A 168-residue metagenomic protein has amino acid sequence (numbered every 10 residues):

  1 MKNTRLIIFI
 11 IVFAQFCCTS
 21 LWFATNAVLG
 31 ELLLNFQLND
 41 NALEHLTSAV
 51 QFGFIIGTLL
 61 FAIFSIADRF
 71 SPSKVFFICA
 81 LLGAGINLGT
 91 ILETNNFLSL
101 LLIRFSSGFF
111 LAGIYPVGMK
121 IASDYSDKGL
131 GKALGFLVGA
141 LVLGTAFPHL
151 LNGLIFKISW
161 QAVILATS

Functional and structural regions predicted by a protein language model:
L6-D40, T58-F61: Extracytoplasmic
T19, F23, G108-P116, A146: Small-residue-rich segments within alpha-helical transmembrane domains of MFS-like 12-TM solute carriers
F23, V50-L59, T145-A146: Residue-level signature of mid-helix packing/kink "hotspots" within the transmembrane helices of 12-pass Major
N39-T47, N96, L134: Juxtamembrane helix-start elements in MFS-like secondary transporters
T58-N96: Conserved MFS/SLC helix-loop-helix module at the cytosolic interface between two early adjacent transmembrane helices
N96-R104: Short hydrophobic/alpha-helical segments at membrane-entry points of transmembrane helices in Major Facilitator
S99, K128, F136-S168: Helix-loop-helix hairpin linking two adjacent transmembrane segments in secondary transporters
I103-A140: Cytoplasmic helix-loop-helix junction between adjacent transmembrane helices in 12-TM secondary transporters
